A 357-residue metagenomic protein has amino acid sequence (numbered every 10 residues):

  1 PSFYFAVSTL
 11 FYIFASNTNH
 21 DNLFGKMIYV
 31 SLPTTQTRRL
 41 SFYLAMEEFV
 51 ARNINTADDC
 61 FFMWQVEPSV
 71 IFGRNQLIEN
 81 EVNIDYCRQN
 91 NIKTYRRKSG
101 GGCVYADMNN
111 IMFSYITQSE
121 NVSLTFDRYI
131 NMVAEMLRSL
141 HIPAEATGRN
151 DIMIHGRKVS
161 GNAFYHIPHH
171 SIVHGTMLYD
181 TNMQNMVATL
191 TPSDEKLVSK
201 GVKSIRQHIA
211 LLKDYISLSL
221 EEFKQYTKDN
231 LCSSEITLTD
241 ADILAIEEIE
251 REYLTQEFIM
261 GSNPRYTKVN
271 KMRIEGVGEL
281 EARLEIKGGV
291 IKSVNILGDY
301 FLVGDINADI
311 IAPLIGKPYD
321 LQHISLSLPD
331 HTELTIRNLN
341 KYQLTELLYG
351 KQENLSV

Functional and structural regions predicted by a protein language model:
Y4, F11-I13, N22: Short, positively charged and aromatic/hydrophobic N-terminal segments
F24-I78, F164, I209-E279, R283 (+2 more regions): Active-site loop/lid in soluble adenylation, ligation, and acyl-transfer enzymes
E81-C103: Active-site cofactor/substrate anionic-group-binding motifs, chiefly glycine- and Lys/Arg-rich phosphate-binding loops
K98-T117, E195-K213: Residues forming anionic-ligand binding surfaces in small-molecule and nucleic-acid pockets of primarily soluble enzymes
N110-N150: Contiguous, small/hydrophobic- and glycine-enriched helical/loop subdomains that border and often "cap" functional
V133, S160, P168-S262, A308-V357: Long, positively charged amphipathic alpha-helical accessory segments at protein N-termini or as interdomain linkers
I142-H155, L238-A245: Short, surface-exposed recognition loops or helix-turn segments adjacent to catalytic cores
A163-F164, M177, L280-Y300: Short beta-strand elements
